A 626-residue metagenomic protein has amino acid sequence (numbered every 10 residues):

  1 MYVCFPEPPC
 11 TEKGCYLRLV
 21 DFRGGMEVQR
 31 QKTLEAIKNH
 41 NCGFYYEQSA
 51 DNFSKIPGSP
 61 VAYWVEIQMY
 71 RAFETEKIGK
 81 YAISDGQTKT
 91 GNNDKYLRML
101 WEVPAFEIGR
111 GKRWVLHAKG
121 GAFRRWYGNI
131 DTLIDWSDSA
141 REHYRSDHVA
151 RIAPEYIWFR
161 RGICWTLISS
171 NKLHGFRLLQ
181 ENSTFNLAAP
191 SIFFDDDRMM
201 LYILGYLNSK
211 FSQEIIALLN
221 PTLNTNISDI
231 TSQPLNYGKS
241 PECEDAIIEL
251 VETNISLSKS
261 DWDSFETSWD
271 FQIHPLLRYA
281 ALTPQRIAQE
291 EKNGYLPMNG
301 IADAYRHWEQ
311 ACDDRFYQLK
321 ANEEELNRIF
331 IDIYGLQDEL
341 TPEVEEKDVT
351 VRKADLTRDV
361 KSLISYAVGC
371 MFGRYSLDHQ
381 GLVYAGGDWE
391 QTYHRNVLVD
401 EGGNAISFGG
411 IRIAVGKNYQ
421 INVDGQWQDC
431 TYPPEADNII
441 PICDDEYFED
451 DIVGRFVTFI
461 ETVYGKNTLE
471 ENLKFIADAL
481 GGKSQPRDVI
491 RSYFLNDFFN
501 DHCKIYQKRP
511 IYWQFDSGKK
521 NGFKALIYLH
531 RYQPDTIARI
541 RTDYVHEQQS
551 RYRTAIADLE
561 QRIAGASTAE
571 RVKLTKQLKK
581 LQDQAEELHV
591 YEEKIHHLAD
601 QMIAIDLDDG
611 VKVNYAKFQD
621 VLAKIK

Functional and structural regions predicted by a protein language model:
M1-D147, R151-G162, D245-I421, Q426 (+1 more regions): Polynucleotide-recognition surfaces of large bacterial nucleic-acid defense/processing enzymes
P6, L167, Y237-K239: Short, low-complexity Ser/Thr-rich regulatory SLiMs
C10-T11, R160, T166-S232, E242-C243 (+1 more regions): Basic, amphipathic alpha-helical recognition segments used for DNA target recognition
K89, V115, K119, G128 (+7 more regions): Short, functionally important structural connectors and interaction interfaces within domains
R113, S146-R151, W158-R160, N182-D197 (+5 more regions): Glycine- and acidic
L116, G121, T166, I192 (+1 more regions): Extended Lys/Arg-rich polyanion-binding regions
Q180, T225, N293-G300, R551: A generic short alpha-helical patch detector that favors 3-5-residue windows in or near N-terminal regions
S268-W269, P275, A281-N293, D313 (+4 more regions): Terminal accessory regions of large proteins
